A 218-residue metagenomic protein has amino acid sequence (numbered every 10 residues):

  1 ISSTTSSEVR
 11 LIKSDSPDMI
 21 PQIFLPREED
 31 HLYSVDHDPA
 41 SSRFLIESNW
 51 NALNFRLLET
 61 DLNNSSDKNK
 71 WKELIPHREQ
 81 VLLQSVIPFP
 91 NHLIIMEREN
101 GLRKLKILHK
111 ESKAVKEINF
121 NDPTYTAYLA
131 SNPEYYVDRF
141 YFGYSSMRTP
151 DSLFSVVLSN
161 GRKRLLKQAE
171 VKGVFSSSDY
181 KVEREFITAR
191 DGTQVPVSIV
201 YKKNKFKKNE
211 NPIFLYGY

Functional and structural regions predicted by a protein language model:
I1-D38, E73, Q84-S85, M96 (+2 more regions): Non-catalytic accessory segments flanking enzyme active sites
S41-S42, P90-N91, V137-D138: Short coil/turn segments that connect the beta-strands within blades of beta-propeller domains
L53, N100-G101: Loop/turn residues immediately N-terminal
N54, N64-D67: Glycine-enriched catalytic-core subsegment of oxygenase/oxidase enzymes
D67-F89: Generic long, charged, amphipathic alpha-helical segments
